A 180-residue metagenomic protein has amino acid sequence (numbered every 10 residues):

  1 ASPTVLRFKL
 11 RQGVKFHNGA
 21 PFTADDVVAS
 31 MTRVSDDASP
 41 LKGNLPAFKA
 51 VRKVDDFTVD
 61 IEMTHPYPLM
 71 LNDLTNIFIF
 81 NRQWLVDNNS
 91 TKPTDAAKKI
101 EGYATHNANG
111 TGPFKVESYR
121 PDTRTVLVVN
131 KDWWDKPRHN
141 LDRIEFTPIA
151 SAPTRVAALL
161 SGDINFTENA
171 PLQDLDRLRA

Functional and structural regions predicted by a protein language model:
A1-P40, V54, D60-E62, M70 (+1 more regions): Aromatic- and charge-enriched surface segment that lines or borders ligand/interaction sites
P3-V5, F22, L45-F48, V54-T58 (+4 more regions): Extracytoplasmic
V5-F8, V27-M31, V59-I61, G112-E117 (+3 more regions): Short, well-ordered beta-strand elements
R7-K9, G43-K92: Surface-exposed binding/hinge segments that line and control ligand-binding clefts or catalytic entry sites
R11, G102, N130-R177: Ligand-site clamp/hinge motif
K15, P66-N72, D135-P137: Short, charged/polar, Gly/Pro-enriched secondary-structure boundary elements
L45-P46, D176-A180: Ligand-binding "clamshell"
I77-H139, R143: Gly/Pro-rich hinge or "lid" segments in bacterial periplasmic/extracellular proteins
